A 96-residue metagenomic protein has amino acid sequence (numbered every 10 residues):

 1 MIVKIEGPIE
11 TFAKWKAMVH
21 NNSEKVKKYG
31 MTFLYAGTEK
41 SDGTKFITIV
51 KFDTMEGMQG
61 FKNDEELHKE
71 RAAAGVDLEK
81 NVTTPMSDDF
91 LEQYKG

Functional and structural regions predicted by a protein language model:
I2-P8, Y35-D64: Short, well-ordered beta-strand segments in beta-rich or mixed alpha/beta enzyme and ligand-binding folds
P8-A17: Short, surface-exposed ligand-recognition loops at beta-strand->loop->(often short) alpha-helix junctions that present
M18-Y35, D53-P85: An amphipathic, aromatic/His-enriched active-site/gating alpha helix that lines ligand/cofactor pockets
P85-G96: Short, low-order "capping/linker" segments at domain edges
